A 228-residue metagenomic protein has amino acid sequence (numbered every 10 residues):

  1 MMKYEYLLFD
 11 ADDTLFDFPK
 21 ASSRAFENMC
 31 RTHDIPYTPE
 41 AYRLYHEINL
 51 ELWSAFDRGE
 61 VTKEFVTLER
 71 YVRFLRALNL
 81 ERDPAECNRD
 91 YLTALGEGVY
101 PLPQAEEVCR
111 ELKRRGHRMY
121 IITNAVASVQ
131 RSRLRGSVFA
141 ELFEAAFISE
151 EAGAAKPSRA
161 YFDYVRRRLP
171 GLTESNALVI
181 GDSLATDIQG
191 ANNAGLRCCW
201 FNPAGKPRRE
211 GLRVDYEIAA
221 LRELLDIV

Functional and structural regions predicted by a protein language model:
M1-L7, K20, R31, R82 (+2 more regions): Asp-based, Mg2+/Mn2+-dependent phosphohydrolase catalytic module
M2-A11, L15-P103: N-terminal helical cap/lid subdomain that shapes the substrate entry/recognition surface in HAD-like hydrolases
I35, H117, L196: Short glycine/serine/threonine/alanine-rich loop segments
E60, R76, A94, M119 (+3 more regions): Generic anion/oxyanion-binding catalytic loop in active/binding sites
V66-R70, Y100-P103, E107, K156 (+2 more regions): Generic recognition of short, well-ordered alpha-helical interface segments
Q104-G116: Catalytic-core regions built around general acid/base machinery
